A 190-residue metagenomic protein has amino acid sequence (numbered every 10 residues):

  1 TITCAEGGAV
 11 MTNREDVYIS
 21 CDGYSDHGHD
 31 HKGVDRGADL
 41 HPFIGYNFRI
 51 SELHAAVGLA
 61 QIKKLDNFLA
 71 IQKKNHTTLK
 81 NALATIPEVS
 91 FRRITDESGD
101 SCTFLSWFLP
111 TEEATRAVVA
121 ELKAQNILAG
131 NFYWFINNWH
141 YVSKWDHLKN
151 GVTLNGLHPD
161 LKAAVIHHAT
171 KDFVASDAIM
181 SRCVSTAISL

Functional and structural regions predicted by a protein language model:
T1-F104: Active-site region of PLP-dependent enzymes
Y18-I19, F91, R116, A129-N131: Acidic/polar loop patches that form or flank catalytic/metal-binding clefts of enzymes that bind anionic ligands
G28-G37, T78, V119-V184: Conserved PLP cofactor-binding pocket of PLP-dependent enzymes
S106-P110: C-terminal lobe
E112-V118: Short, conserved charged micro-motifs
S185-L190: Proline-centric
